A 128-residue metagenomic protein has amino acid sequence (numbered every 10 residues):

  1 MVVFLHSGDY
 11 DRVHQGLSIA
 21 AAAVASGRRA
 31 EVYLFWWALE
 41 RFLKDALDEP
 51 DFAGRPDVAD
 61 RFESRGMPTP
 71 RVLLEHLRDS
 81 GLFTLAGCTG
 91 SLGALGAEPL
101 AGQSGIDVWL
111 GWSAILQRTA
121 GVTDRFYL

Functional and structural regions predicted by a protein language model:
M1-H14, A30, F42, F62: Short, glycine-rich nucleotide/cofactor-binding loops
H14-S26: Histidine-anchored nucleotide/phosphate-binding helix
A30-W36, A86-C88: Short internal beta-strands
W36-E40, L92: Short beta-alpha junction loops
L39-D51: N-terminal beta-loop-helix "entrance" segment that forms/cooperates in small-molecule cofactor or anionic ligand
D48-F52, Q103-I106: Short, hinge-like loop/turn segments at secondary-structure boundaries
P50-T84: A glycine-rich helix N-cap at a beta->alpha junction
V72-L128: A charged, amphipathic interaction segment
